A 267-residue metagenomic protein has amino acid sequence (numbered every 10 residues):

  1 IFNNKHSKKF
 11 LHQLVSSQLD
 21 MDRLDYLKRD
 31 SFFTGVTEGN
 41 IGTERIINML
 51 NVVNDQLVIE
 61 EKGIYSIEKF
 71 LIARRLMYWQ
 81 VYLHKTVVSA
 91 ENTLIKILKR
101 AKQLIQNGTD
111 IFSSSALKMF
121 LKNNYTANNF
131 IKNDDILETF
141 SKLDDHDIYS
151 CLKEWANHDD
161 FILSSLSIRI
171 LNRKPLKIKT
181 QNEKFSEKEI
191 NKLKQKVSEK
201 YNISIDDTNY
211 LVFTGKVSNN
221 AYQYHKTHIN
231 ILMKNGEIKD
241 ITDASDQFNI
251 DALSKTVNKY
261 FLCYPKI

Functional and structural regions predicted by a protein language model:
I1-I267: Histidine-centered, transition-metal-coordinating active-site segments
